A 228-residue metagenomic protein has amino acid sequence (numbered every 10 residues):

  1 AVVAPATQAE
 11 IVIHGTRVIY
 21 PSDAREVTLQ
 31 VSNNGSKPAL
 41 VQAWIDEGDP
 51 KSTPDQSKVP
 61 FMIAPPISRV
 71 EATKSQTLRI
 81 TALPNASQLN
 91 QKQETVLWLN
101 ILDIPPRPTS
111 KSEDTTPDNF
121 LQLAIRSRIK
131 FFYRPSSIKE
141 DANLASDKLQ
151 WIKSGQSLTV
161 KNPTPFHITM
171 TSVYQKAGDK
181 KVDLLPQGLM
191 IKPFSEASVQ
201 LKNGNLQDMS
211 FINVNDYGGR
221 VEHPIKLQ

Functional and structural regions predicted by a protein language model:
A4-A6: N-terminal signal peptide c-region/cleavage motif recognized by signal peptidases
Q8-S32, E140-K153: Beta-sheet-dominated interaction scaffolds and their linkers
Q30, L40-W44, T77-T81, W98-N100 (+1 more regions): Soluble periplasmic/extracytoplasmic beta-strand elements of cell-envelope proteins
V31-G35, L158-T164: Asparagine-centered strand-capping/turn motif at beta-strand->loop junctions
K37-I45, K161, I168-V173: Short, hydrophobic/aromatic beta-strand segments
E47-S57, S172-A177: Short, basic/aromatic beta-hairpin or loop at an interaction surface
T53-A86, D179-Q207: Intrinsically disordered, low-complexity Pro/Gly/Ser/Thr-rich segments with frequent PxxP/GP/PP motifs and embedded
N85-I138, L206-Q228: Terminal connector regions
